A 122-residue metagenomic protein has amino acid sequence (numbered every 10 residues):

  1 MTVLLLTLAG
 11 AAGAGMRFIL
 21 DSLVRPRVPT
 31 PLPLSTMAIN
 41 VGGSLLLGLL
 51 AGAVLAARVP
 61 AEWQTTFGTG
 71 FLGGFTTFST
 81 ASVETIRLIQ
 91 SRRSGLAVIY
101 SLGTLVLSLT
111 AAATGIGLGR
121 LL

Functional and structural regions predicted by a protein language model:
M1-L122: Membrane-interface helix-loop junctions in multi-pass transporters/channels
